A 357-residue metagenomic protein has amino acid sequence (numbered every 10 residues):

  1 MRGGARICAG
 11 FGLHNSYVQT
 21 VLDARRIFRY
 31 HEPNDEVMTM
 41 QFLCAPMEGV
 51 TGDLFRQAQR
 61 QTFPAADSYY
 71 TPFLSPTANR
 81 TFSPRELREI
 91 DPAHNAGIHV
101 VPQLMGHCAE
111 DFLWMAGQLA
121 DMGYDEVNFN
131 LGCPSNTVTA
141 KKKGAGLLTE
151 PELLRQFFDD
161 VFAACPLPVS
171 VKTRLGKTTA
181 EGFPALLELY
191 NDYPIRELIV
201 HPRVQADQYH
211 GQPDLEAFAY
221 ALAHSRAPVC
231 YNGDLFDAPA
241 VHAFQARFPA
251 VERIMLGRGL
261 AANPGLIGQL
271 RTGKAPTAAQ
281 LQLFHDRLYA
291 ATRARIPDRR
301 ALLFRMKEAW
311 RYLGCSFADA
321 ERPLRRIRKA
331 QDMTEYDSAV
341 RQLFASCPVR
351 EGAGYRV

Functional and structural regions predicted by a protein language model:
R6, G10-Y17, V21-D23, I27-H31 (+1 more regions): Short, positively charged and aromatic/hydrophobic N-terminal segments
Y30, N34-V357: Flavin-dependent oxidoreductase catalytic cores
